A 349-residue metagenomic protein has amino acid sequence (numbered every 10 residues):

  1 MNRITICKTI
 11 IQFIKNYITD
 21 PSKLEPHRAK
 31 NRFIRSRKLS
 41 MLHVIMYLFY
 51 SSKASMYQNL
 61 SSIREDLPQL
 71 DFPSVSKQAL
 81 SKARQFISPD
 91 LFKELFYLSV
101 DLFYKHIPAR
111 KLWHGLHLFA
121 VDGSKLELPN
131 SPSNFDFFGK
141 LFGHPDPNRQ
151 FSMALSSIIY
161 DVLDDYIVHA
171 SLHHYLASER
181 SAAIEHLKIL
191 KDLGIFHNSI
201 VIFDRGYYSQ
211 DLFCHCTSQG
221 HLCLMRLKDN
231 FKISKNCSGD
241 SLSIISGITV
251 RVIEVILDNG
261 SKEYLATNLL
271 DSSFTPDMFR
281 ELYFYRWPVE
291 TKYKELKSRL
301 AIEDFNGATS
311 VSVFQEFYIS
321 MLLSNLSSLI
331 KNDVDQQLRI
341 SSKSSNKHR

Functional and structural regions predicted by a protein language model:
M1-L60, S74, A79, R84-I87 (+5 more regions): Single, function-defining residue in the core of a domain
S62-D66: Short alpha-helical "recognition helix" segments of helix-turn-helix
P68-D71: Blade-loop segments of beta-propeller domains
F137-G143: Short Pro/Gly-enriched beta-strand edge/turn motifs at strand-loop
